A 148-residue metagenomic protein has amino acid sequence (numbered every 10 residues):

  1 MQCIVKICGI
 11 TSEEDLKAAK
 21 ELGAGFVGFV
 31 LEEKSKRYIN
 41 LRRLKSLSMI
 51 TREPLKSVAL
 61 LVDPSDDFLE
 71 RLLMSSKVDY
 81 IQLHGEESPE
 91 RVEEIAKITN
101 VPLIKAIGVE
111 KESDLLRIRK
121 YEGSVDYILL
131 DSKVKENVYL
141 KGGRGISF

Functional and structural regions predicted by a protein language model:
M1-F148: Conserved N-terminal beta1-alpha1 strand-loop-helix module at the mouth
